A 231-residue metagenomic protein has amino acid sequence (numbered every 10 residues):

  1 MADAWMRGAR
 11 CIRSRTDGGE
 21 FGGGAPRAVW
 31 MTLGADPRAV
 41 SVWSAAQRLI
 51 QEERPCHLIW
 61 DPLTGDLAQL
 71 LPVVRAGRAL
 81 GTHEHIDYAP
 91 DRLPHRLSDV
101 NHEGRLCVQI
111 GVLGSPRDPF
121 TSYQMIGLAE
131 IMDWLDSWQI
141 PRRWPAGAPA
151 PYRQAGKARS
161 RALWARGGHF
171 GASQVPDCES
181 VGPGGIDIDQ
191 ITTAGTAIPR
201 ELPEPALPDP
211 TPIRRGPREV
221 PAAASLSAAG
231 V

Functional and structural regions predicted by a protein language model:
M1-G8, G22, R105, P116-V231: Basic/polar, cationic surfaces and motifs that engage anionic cell-wall and phosphate/carboxylate ligands
A2-R142, K157-R159: Active-site-adjacent loop/helix surface patches within enzyme catalytic domains that shape the substrate-binding cleft
